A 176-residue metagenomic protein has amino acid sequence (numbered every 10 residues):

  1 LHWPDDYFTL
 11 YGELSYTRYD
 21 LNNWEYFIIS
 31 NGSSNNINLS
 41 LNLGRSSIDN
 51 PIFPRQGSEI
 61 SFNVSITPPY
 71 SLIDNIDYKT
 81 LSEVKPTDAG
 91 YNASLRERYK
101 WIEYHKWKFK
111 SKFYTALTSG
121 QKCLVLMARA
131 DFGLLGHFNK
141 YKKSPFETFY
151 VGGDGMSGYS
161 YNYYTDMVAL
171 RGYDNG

Functional and structural regions predicted by a protein language model:
L1-I28: Transmembrane beta-barrel wall of Gram-negative outer-membrane proteins
D20-G176: C-terminal outer-membrane beta-barrel translocator/porin domains of Gram-negative envelope proteins and their
